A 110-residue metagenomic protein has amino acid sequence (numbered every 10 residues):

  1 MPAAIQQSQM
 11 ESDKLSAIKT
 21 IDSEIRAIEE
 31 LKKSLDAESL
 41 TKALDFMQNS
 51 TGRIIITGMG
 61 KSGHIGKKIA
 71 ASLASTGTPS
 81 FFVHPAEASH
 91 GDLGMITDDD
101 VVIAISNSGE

Functional and structural regions predicted by a protein language model:
M1-P2, K68: N-terminal cationic amphipathic segment used for targeting or macromolecule association
P2, M10-S50: An N-terminal, well-structured beta->alpha segment
Q7: Cationic, low-complexity basic patches in intrinsically disordered or flexible, solvent-exposed regions
Q48, G52-E110: Glycine-rich phosphate-binding loops that contact phosphosugars or nucleotide phosphates
